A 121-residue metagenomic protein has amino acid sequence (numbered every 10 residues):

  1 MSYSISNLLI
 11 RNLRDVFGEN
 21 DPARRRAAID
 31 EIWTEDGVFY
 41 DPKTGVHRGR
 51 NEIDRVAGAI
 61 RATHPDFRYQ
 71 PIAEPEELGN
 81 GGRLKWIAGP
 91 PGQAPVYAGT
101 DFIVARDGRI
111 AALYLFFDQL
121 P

Functional and structural regions predicted by a protein language model:
M1-P121: C-terminal and inter-domain tail/linker signature
